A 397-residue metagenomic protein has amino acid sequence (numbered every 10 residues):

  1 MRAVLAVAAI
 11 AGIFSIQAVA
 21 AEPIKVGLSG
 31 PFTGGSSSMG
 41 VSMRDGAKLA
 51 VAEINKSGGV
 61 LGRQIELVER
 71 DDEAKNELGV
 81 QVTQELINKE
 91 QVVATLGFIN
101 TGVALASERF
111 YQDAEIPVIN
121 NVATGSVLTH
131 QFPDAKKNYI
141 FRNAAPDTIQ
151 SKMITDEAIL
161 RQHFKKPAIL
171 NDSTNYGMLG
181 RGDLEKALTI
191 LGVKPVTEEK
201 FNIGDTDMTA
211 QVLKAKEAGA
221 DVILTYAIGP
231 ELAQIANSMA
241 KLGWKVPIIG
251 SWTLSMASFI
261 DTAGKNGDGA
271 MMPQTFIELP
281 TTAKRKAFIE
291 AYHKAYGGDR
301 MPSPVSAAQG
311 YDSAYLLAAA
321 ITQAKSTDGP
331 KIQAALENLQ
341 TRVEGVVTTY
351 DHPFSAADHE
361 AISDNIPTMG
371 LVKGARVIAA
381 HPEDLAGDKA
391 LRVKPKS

Functional and structural regions predicted by a protein language model:
A3-I10, A20-S397: Extracytosolic ligand-binding ectodomains
S15-Q17: N-terminal signal peptide c-region/cleavage motif recognized by signal peptidases
